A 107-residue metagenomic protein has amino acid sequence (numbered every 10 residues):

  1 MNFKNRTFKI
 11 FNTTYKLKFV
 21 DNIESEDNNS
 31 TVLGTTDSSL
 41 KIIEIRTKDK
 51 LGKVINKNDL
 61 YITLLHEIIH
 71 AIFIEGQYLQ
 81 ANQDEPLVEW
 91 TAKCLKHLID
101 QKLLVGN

Functional and structural regions predicted by a protein language model:
N2-N58, A71-E75, L79-C94: Active-site scaffold of zinc-dependent metalloenzymes
T63, E67-A71: Catalytic glutamate of the conserved HExxH
D100-N107: Short, Lys/Arg-rich amphipathic alpha-helical interaction segments that bind nucleic acids or acidic protein surfaces
